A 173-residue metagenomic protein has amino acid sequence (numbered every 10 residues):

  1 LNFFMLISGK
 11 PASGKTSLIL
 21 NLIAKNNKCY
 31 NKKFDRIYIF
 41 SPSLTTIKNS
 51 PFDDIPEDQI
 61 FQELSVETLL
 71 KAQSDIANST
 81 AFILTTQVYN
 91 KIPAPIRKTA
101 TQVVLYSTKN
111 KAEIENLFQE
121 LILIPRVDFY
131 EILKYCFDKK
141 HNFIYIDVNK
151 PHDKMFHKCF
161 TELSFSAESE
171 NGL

Functional and structural regions predicted by a protein language model:
L1, M5, G9, K139-L173: Conserved P-loop NTPase motor module
M5-Y38, P42-I47, D53-D128: Conserved P-loop NTPase motor cores
I114-I144, N149: P-loop/Walker A phosphate-binding loop and immediately adjacent motor/lid segment at beta-alpha junctions
